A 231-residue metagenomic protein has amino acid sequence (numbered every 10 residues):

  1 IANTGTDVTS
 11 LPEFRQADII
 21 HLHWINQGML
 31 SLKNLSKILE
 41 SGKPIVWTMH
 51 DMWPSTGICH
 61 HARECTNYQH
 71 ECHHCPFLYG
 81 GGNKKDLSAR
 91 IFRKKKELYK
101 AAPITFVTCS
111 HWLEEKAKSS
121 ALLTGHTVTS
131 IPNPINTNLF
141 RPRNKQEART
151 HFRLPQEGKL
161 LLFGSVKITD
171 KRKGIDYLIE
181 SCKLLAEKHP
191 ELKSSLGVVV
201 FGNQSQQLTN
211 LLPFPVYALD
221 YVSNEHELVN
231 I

Functional and structural regions predicted by a protein language model:
I1-T6, W24, Y79-L87: A short, charged, and often flexible helix/loop element on the N-terminal side of the glycosyltransferase catalytic
T9-L30, P44-H50: Short N-terminal targeting/anchoring amphipathic segment
K37-E40, H60-E64, K96-A102, L123: A conserved, positively charged/aromatic
E40-I45, A102-I104, G125-H126, S194-L196: A short helix->loop->beta-strand "cap" motif at the edges of active sites that frequently abuts
P54, Q69-K145, H151-L154, L160: Donor nucleotide-sugar binding/catalytic pocket of nucleotide-sugar-dependent glycosyltransferases
C109, I131-P134, F163-K167, F201 (+1 more regions): Short hydrophobic "strand-cap" motifs at the C-terminus of beta-strands
P155-K173, I179-K183: Conserved donor-binding/catalytic core segment of Leloir-type glycosyltransferases
H189-V229: Nucleotide-activated donor-binding/catalytic signature segment of Leloir-type glycosyltransferases, i.e., the conserved
